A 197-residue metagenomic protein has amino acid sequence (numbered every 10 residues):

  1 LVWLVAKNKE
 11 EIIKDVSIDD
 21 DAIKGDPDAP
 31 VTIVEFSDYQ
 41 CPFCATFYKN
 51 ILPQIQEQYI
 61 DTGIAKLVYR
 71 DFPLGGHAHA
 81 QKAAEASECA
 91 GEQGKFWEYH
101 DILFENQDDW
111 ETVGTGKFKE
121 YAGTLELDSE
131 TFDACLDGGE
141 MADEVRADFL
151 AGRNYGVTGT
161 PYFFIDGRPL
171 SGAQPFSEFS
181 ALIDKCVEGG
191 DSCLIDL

Functional and structural regions predicted by a protein language model:
L1-E11: Hydrophobic single-pass membrane-insertion segments
L1-W3, F36-D38, Y48-L52, E57 (+1 more regions): C-terminal cap of thioredoxin/glutaredoxin-like
D15-V31, Y59: A short beta-strand-turn-helix
P27-Y48, L67-V68: Short active-site neighborhood of thiol/selenol oxidoreductases, capturing the structured segment around
A29-T32, T62-K66, Q93-E98, L125-T131 (+1 more regions): Loop/turn elements at helix/coil->beta-strand transitions in domains of secreted/extracellular proteins
P42, F72-G76, E105-W110, P169-L170: Short histidine/acidic/glycine/proline-rich micro-motifs that form metal- and phosphate-coordinating active-site loops
I64-A80, G139: Thiol-based oxidoreductase modules, predominantly thioredoxin-like and allied folds used for disulfide exchange
S87-Q107, G114, D128: Short, internal strand/loop/helix patches that form the active-site neighborhood or redox-interaction surface
